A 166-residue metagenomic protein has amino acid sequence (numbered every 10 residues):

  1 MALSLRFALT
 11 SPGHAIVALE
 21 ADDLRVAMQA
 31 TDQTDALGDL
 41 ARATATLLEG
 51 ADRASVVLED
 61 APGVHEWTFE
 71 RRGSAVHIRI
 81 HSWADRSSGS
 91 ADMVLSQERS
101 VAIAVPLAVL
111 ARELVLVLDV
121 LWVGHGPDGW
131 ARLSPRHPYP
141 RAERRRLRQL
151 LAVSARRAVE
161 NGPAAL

Functional and structural regions predicted by a protein language model:
M1-G38, A43: N-terminal "first-domain core" detector
L3-F7, V64-R72: Broad, structure-driven detector of short, well-ordered beta-strand segments within folded domains
T10-A15, G50-A51, R72-A75: A short, compositionally biased
P12, L24-V26, G63, S74 (+1 more regions): Generic "edge-of-domain/loop-turn" microfeature
L19-A21, L58-D60, S82: Short acidic, glycine-rich loop/turn motifs
L24-V26, D35-G38, L47, A75-H77 (+1 more regions): Short, low-complexity, polar/charged sequence segments that are solvent-exposed and flexible
T31-T68: Short, well-structured hydrophobic secondary-structure segments
T68-L166: Long protein-protein interaction modules used by eukaryotic assembly/scaffold proteins
